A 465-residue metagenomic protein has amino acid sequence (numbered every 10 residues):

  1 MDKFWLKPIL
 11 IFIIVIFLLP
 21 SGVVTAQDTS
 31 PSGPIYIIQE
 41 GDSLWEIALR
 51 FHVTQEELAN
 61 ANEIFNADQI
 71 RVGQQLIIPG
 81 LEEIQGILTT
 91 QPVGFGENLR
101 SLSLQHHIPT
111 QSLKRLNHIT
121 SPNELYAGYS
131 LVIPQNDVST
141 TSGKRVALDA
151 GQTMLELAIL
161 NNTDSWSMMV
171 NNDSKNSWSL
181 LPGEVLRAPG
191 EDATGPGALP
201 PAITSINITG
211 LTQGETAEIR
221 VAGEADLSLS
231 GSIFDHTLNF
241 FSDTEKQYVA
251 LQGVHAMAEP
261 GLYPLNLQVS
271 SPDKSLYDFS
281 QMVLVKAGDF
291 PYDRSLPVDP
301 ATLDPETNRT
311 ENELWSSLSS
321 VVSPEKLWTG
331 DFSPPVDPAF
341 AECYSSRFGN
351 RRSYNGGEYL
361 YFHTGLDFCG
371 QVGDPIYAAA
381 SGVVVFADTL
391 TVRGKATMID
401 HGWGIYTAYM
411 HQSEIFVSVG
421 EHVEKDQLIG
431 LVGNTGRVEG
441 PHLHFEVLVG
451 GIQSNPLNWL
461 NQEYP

Functional and structural regions predicted by a protein language model:
A26-Q39, E46-L49, T54-P92, P109-A147 (+3 more regions): Extracellular LysM carbohydrate-binding repeats and other cell-envelope/extracellular binding modules
L44, L76-P79, L99, L131 (+3 more regions): Short hydrophobic beta/alpha edge segments that flank linear recognition/processing sites
E63, N117-H118, N172-D173, A387 (+1 more regions): Short histidine-centered loop motifs in beta-beta connectors
A127, P375-V385, V417-V432: Short, well-structured beta-strand-loop connectors
S174, L180-P182, A341, K395-I405 (+1 more regions): Conserved, short, structured surface segments that act as functional micro-motifs
P182, R187-Q281: Cationic-aromatic interfacial patches
F279-R393: Surface-exposed, glycine-biased beta-strand/turn segments
H363, A378-F416, P441-E446: Zn2+-dependent peptidoglycan hydrolase active-site motif and core
